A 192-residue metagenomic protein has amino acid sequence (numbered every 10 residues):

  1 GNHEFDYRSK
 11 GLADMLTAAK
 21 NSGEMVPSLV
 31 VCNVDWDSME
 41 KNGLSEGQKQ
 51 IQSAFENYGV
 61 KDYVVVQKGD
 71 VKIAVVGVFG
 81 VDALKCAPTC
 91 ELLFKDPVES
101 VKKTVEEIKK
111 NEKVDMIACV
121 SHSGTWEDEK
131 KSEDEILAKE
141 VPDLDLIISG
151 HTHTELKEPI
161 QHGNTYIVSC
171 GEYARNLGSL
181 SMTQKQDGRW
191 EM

Functional and structural regions predicted by a protein language model:
G1-M192: Acidic, metal/ion-coordinating pockets
